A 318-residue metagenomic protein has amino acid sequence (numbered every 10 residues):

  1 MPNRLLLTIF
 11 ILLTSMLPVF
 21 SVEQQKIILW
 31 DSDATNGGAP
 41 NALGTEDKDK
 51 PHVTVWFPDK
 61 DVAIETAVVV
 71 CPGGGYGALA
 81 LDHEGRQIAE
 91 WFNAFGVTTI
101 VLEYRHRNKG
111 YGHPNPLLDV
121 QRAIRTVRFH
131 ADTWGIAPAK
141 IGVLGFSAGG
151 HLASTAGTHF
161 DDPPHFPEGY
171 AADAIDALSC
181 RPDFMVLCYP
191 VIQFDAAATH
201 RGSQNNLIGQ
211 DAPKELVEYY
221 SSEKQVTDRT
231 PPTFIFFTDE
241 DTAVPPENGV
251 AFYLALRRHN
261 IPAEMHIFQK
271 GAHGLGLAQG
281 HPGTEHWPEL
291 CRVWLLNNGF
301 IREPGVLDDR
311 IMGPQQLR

Functional and structural regions predicted by a protein language model:
V22-V62: N-terminal cap/lid segment of alpha/beta-hydrolase-fold proteins
N41-L43, W56, L117, F236 (+2 more regions): C-terminal catalytic histidine-bearing segment of alpha/beta-hydrolase fold enzymes
I64-G73: Short beta-strand element of the alpha/beta-hydrolase
P72-G77, D239: Active-site glycine-rich loops that stabilize anionic/oxyanionic intermediates across multiple enzyme folds
A80-D82, Q87, L102-P138, H281-H286: Catalytic nucleophile-loop/oxyanion-hole region of alpha/beta-hydrolase and closely related hydrolase-like folds
R122-T199, V217, S222: Primarily recognizes the serine-hydrolase "nucleophile elbow" in alpha/beta-hydrolase and SGNH/GDSL folds
F194, E240-V244: Acidic catalytic loop of the alpha/beta-hydrolase fold
R229, I235-F237, D241: Short beta-strand/loop motif that positions the catalytic acidic residue of the alpha/beta-hydrolase fold
